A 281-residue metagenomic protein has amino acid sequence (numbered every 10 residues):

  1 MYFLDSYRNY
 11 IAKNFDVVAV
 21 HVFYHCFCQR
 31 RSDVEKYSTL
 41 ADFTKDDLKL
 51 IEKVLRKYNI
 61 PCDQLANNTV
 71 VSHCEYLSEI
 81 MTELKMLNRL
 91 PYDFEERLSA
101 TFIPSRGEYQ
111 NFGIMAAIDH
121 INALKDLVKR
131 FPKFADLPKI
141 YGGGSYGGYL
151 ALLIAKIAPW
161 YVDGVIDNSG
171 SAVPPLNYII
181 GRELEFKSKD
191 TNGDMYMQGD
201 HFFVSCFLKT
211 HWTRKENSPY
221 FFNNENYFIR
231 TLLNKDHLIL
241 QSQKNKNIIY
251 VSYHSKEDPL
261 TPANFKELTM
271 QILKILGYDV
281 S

Functional and structural regions predicted by a protein language model:
Y2-R8, A263-F265: The serine-hydrolase catalytic nucleophile loop
A12-E35, D93-A100: Conserved alpha/beta-hydrolase
F23, G142, N168-S169, Y253: Alpha/beta-hydrolase-fold catalytic nucleophile elbow
A41-F131: Alpha/beta-hydrolase active-site loop
K133-S145: Alpha/beta-hydrolase fold nucleophile elbow
Y141-G142, G148-P159, V165: Short glycine-enriched nucleophile-adjacent loop and the immediately C-terminal alpha-helix near the catalytic center
K156-N224: Hydrolase active-site cap/lid region
D194-S281: Serine-hydrolase catalytic core
